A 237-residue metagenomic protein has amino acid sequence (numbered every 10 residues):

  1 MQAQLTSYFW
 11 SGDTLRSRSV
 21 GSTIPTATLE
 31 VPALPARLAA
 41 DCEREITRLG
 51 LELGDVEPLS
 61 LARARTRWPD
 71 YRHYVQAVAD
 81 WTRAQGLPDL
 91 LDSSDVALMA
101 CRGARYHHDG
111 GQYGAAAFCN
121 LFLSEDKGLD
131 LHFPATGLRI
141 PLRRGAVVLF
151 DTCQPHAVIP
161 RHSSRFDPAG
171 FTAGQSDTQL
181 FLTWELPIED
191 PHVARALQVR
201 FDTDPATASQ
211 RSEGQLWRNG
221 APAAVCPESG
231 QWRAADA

Functional and structural regions predicted by a protein language model:
M1-P88: Non-heme Fe(II)/2-oxoglutarate
M1-Q2, S60, L98-M99, L142 (+2 more regions): Alpha-helical protein-protein interaction elements
M1-S11, Q85-Y106, C226-D236: Short secondary-structure boundary segments
D13, D41, D55, D70 (+11 more regions): Acidic-enriched, low-complexity/disordered segments with a strong bias for Aspartate over Glutamate
S19-L29, S93-S94, A116, D177-Q179: Sequence-level motif detector for i,i+2 pairs with an aromatic at +2
R48-T66, L91-V96, E213-P227: Short glycine-rich, low-complexity/disordered patches
R83-L149, Q154: Catalytic core of non-heme Fe(II) oxygenases with the double-stranded beta-helix
H132-A237: Catalytic core of Fe(II)/2-oxoglutarate
